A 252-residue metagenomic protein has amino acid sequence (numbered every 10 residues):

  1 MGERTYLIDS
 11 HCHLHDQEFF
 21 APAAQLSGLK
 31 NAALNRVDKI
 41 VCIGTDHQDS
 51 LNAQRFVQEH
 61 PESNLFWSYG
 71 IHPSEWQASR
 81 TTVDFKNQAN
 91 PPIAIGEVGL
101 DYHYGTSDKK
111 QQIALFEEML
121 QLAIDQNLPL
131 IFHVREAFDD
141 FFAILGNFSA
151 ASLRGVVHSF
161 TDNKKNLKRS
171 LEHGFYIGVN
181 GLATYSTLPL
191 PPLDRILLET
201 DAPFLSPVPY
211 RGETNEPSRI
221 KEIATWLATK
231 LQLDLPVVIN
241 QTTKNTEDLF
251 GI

Functional and structural regions predicted by a protein language model:
M1-I252: Mid-domain alpha/beta scaffold segments of enzyme catalytic cores
